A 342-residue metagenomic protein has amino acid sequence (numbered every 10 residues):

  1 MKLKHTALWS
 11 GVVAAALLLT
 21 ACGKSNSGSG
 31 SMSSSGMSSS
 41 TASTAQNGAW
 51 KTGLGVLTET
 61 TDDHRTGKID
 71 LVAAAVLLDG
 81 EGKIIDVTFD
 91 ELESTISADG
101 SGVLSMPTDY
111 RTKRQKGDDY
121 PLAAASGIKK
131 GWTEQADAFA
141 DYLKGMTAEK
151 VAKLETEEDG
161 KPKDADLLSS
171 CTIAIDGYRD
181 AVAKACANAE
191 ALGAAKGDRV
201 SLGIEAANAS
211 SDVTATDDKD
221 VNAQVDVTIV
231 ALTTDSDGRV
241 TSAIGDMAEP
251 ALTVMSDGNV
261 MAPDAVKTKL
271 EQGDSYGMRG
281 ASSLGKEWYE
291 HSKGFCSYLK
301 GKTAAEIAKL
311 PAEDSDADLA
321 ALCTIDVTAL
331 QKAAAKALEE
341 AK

Functional and structural regions predicted by a protein language model:
M1-S10: Bacterial N-terminal signal peptides that target proteins for export
K4, S39-A42: A detector of low-complexity, intrinsically disordered, Ser/Thr/Gly/Pro/Ala-rich segments
V13-A14: Long, low-hydrophobicity ectodomains and other hydrophilic envelope-associated domains
L17-A21: C-terminal motif of bacterial Sec signal peptides marking the signal peptidase cleavage site
C22-S40: Bacterial lipoprotein signal-peptidase II cleavage site
T44-K342: Active-site- and interface-proximal helix/loop "cap" or "latch" segments in soluble metabolic and energy-transducing
